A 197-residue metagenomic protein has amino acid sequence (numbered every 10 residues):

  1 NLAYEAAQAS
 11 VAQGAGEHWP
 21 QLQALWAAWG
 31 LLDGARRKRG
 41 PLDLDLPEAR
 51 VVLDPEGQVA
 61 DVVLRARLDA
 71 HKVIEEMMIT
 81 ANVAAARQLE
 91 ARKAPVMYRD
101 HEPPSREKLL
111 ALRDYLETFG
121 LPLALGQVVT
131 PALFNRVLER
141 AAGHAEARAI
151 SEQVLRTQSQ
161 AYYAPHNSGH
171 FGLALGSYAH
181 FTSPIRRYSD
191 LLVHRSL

Functional and structural regions predicted by a protein language model:
N1-L197: Conserved, carboxylate-rich catalytic/transport cores that coordinate ions
